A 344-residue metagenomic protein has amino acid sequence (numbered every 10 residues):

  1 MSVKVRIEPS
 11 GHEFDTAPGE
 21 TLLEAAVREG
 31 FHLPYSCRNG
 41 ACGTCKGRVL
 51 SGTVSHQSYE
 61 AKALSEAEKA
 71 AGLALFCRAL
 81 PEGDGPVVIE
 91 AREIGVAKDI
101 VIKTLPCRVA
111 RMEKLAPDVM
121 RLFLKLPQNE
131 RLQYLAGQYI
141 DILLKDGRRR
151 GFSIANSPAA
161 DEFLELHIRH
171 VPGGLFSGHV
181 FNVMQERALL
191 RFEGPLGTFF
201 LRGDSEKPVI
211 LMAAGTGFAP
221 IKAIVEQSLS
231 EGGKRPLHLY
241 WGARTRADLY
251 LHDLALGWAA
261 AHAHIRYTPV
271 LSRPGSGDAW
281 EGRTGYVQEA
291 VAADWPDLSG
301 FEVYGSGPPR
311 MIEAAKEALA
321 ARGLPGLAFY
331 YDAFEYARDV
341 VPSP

Functional and structural regions predicted by a protein language model:
M1-A79, P236-P344: Reductase modules of NAD(P)H-dependent flavoproteins
L50-T53, R92, K145, P195: Short, surface-exposed secondary-structure boundary micro-motifs
K62-D99, L105-E113, R338: Short Fe-S-cluster ligation motifs
D99-L189, A243-T245, V270-P274: Ferredoxin-reductase
G137, G217, P308: Short, conserved phosphate/pyrophosphate- and ester-handling motifs at nucleotide-, phospho-/glycolipid
G194-E206: A short, basic/flexible loop-to-alpha-helix module at the beginning of a structural domain
K222-S230: Histidine-anchored nucleotide/phosphate-binding helix
